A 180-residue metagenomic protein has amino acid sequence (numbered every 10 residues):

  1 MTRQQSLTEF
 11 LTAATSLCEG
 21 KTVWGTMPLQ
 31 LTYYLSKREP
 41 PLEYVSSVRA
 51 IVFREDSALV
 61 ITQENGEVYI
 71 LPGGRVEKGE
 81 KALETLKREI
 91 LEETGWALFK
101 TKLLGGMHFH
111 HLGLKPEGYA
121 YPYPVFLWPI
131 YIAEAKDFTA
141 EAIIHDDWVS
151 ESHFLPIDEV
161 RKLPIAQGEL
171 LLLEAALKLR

Functional and structural regions predicted by a protein language model:
T2-R49: Acidic, metal-coordinating catalytic segment for phosphate/diphosphate chemistry, firing primarily on the Nudix
Y34-L35, A82, K87, H108-Y119: Short acidic (Asp/Glu) patches
L42, V68-I70, H110-L114: Short, solvent-exposed loop/turn segments at secondary-structure junctions
A50, L103, Y131-A133: A structural signal for short, well-ordered beta-strand segments
F53-E93: Conserved Nudix-box catalytic region and its N-terminal flanking loop in Nudix hydrolases and closely related
A97-M107: A short coil-to-beta-strand element that immediately follows conserved catalytic motifs
F109-A140: Active-site-adjacent beta-strand/loop module that shapes the phosphate/pyrophosphate-binding cleft
P129-I132, E141-L173: NUDIX/MutT-family hydrolases
